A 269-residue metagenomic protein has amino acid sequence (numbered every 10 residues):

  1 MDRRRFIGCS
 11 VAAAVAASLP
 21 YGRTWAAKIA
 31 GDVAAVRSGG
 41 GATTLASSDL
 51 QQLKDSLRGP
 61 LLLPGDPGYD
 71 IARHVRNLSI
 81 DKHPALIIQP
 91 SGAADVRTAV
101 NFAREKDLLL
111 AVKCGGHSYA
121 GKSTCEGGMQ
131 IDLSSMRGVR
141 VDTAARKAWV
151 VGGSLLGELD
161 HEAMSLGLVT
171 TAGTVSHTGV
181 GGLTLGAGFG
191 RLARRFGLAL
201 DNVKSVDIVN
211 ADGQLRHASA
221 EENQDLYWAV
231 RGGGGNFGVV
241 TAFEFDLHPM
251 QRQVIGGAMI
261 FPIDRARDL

Functional and structural regions predicted by a protein language model:
M1-A14: N-terminal secretory signal peptides and thylakoid transit peptides that target proteins across membranes
P20-P64: C-terminal segment of N-terminal export signals and the immediately downstream linker at the start of the mature
K54, L78-K82, R104-E105, K122-C125 (+5 more regions): Extracellular/periplasmic catalytic domains that process cell-envelope and extracellular macromolecules
R58-G59, E105-L109, G127, L166-V169 (+1 more regions): Loop/turn elements at helix/coil->beta-strand transitions in domains of secreted/extracellular proteins
P64-P67, R73-R137, V150: Glycine-rich N-terminal segment of FAD-binding domains in flavoprotein oxidoreductases, spanning the beta-loop-helix
R76-D81, Y119-D132, G138-V141, A163-L166 (+1 more regions): Short glycine/serine-rich loop/turn segments
R140, G157, L166, T171-D268: FAD-binding subdomain of flavoenzyme oxidoreductases
R146-K147, S154-H161, H177-G179: Short, structural beta-strand-to-alpha-helix junction motif
